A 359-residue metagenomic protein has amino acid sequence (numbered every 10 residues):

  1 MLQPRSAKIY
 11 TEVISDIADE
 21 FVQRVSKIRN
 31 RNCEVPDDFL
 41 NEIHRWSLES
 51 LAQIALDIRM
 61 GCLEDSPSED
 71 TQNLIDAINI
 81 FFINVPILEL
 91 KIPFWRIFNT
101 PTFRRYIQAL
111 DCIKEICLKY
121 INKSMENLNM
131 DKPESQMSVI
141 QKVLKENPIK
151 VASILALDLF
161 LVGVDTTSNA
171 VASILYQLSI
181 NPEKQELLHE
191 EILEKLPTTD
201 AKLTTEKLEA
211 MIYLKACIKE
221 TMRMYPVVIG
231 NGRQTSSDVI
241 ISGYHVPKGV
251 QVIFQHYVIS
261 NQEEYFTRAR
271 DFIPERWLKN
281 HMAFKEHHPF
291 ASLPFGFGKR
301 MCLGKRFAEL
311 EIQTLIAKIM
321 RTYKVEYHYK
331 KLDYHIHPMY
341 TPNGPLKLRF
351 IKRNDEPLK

Functional and structural regions predicted by a protein language model:
Q3-S6, N79-I80, N84, R105-V171 (+4 more regions): Conserved cytochrome P450 catalytic core segment spanning the I/J/K helices
P4-D16, S26-Q53, C62-T71, W95-I116 (+4 more regions): Cytochrome P450
D19-K27, I87-P93, L144-K150, M282-L293: Active-site-adjacent bridging/hinge elements
S47, L51, A109, I113-L118 (+7 more regions): Central I-helix of cytochrome P450 enzymes
E115, K202-S242, E263, D355: Conserved cytochrome P450 K-helix E-x-x-R motif and the immediately C-terminal K′/meander segment
K142, Q251, K324, H337-K359: C-terminal helix/juxtamembrane-tail motif
P182-K184, K305-T341: Cytochrome P450 heme-binding "Cys pocket" and the immediately downstream C-terminal segment
F254-A283: Conserved cytochrome P450 K-helix/beta-meander segment immediately N-terminal to the heme-binding cysteine loop
